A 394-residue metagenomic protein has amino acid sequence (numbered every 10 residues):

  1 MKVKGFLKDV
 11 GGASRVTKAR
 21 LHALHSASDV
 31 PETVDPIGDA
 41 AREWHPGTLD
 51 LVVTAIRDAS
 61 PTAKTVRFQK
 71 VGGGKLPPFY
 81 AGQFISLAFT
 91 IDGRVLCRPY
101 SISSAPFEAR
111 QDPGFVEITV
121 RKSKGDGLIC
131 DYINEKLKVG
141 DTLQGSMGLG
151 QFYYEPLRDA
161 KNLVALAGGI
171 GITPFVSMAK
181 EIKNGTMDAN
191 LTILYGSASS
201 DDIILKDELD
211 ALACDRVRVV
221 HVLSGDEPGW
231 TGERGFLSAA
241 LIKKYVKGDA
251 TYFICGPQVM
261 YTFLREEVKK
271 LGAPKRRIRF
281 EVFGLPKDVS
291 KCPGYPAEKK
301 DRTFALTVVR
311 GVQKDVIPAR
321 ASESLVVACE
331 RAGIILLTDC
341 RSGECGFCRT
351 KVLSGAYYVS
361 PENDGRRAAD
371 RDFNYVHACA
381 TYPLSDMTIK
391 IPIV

Functional and structural regions predicted by a protein language model:
M1-K8, G127-T307, K314: FNR/FR-type flavoprotein reductase catalytic core
M1-V30, R121: Helix-rich terminal scaffold detector
D35-T142, S146, K161, S197-S199 (+2 more regions): Ferredoxin-reductase
A88, E181-N184, E267, K351 (+1 more regions): Active-site catalytic microenvironments for nucleophilic, acid-base chemistry
F107-F115, L157-K161, Y382-P392: Ligand-binding loop in jelly-roll beta-barrel domains
D301-L337: C-terminal accessory/binding modules appended to enzymatic or scaffolding proteins
E330-G333, L337, F347-V394: Iron-sulfur (Fe-S) cluster-binding segments and ferredoxin-like electron-carrier domains, especially [2Fe-2S]
